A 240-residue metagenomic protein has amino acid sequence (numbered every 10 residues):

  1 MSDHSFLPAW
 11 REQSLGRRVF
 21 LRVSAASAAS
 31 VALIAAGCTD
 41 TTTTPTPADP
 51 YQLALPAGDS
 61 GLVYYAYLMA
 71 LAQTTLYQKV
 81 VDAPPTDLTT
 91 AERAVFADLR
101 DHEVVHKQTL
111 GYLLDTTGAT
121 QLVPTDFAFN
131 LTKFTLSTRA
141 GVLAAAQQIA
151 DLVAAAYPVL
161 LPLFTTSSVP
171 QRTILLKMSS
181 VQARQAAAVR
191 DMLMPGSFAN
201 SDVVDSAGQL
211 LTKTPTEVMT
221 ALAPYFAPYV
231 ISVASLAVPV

Functional and structural regions predicted by a protein language model:
S2-L15, A25-A26, D40-V240: All-alpha RGS (Regulator of G-protein Signaling) helical domain and cognate RGS-like helical scaffolds
V19-T39: N-terminal export signals
